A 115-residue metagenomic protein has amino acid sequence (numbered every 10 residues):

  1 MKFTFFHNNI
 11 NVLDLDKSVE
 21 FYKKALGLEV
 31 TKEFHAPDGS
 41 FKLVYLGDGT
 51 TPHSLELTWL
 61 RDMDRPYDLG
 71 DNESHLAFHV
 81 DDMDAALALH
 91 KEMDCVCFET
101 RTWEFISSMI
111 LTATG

Functional and structural regions predicted by a protein language model:
M1, T31-F34, Y45, L87-G115: Vicinal oxygen chelate
K2, N9-P52: Core segments of cupin and vicinal oxygen chelate
F5-H7, D71-H75: Eukaryotic phosphotyrosine signaling hubs
F21, D84-L89: Short amphipathic alpha-helices within nucleic acid-binding modules
G49-H53, D62-D64, M83-D84: Short, charged/polar surface micro-motifs in flexible loops or helix N-caps
T50-L55, A113-G115: Short, charged/polar, Gly/Pro-enriched secondary-structure boundary elements
L55-L57, E73: Short, structured motif recognition centered on aromatic/hydrophobic residues
L76-H79, M83-D84: Mid-chain, well-packed structural core segment of small domains
